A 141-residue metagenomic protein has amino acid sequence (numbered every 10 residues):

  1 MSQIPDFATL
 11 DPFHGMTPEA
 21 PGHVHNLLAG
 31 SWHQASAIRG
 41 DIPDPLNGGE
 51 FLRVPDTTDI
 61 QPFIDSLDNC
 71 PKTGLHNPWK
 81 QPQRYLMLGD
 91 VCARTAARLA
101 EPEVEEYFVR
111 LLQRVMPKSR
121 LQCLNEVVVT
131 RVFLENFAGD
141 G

Functional and structural regions predicted by a protein language model:
M1-G141: N-terminal Rossmann-like NAD(P)+-binding subdomain of aldehyde/semialdehyde dehydrogenases
